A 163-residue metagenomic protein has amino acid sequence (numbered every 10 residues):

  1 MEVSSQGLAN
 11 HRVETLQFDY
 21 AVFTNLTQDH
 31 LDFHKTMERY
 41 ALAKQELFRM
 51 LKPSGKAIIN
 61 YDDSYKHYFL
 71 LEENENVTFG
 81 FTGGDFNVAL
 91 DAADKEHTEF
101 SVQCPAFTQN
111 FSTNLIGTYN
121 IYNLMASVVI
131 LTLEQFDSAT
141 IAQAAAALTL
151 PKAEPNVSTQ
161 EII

Functional and structural regions predicted by a protein language model:
M1-Q6: Switch II (G3) loop of P-loop NTPases
A9, F18-I163: Acidic, Mg2+-coordinating active-site environments of NTP-dependent enzymes
